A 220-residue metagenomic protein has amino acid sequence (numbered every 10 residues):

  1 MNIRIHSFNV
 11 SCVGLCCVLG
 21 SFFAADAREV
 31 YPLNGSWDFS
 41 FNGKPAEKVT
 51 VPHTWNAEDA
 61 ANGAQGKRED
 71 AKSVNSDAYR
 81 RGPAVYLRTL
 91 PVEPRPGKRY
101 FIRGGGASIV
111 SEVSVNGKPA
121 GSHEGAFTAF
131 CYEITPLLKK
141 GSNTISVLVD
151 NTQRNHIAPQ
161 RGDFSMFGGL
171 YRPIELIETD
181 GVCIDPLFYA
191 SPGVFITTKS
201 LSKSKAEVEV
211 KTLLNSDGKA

Functional and structural regions predicted by a protein language model:
N2-V13: Bacterial N-terminal signal peptides that target proteins for export
S11-S21: Bacterial N-terminal signal peptides
A25-D70, T144-D150, R154, F164 (+1 more regions): Accessory carbohydrate-binding/adhesion or oligomerization-edge regions at the termini of glycan-active proteins
F39-N42, R81-P192, D217: Accessory beta-strand-rich segments of carbohydrate-active enzymes
E69-A78: Surface-exposed, low-complexity/disordered Ser/Thr/Gly/Pro/Asn-rich loops and linkers
V115, K203-A220: Beta-strand-rich binding/interaction modules
P186, I196-T197, E209: Active-site region of glycoside hydrolase catalytic domains
V194-K203: Short beta-strand segments of immunoglobulin-like
